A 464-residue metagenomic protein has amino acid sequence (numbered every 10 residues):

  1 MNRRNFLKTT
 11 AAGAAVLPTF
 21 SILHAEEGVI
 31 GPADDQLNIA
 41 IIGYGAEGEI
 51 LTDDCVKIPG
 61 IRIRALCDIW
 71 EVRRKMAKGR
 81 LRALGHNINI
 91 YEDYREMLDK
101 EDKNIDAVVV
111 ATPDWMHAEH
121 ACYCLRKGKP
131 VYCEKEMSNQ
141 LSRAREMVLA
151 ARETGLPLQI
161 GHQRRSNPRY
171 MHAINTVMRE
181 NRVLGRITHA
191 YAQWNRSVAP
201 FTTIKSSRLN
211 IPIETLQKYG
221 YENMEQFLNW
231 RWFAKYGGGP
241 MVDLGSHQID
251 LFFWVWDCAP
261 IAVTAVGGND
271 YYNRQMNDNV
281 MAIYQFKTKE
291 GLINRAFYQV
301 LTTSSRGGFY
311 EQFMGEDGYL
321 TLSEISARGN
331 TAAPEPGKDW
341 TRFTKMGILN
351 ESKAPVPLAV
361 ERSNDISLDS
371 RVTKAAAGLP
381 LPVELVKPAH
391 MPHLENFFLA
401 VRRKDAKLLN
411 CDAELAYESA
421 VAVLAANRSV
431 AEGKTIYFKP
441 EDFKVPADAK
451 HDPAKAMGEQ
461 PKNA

Functional and structural regions predicted by a protein language model:
M1-A14: N-terminal secretory signal peptides and thylakoid transit peptides that target proteins across membranes
T10-G13, I50, M224, L244-W254 (+3 more regions): C-terminal helical cap and adjacent loop that interface with cofactors, partners, or active-site loops
G13-L84, N167, F252: N-terminal Rossmann-like dinucleotide-binding module
G43, E47, E153-Q159, R164-R274 (+2 more regions): Predominantly a Rossmann-like dinucleotide-binding segment in NAD(P)-dependent oxidoreductases
I88-D106, V110: A structured beta-alpha segment of the ubiquitous adenosine-cofactor-binding alpha/beta core
P113-D114, A118-S166: Beta-strand-loop-alpha-helix segment that lines the small-molecule cofactor/substrate pocket of alpha/beta enzymes
Y284-K289, G315: Active-site beta-strand termini and strand-to-loop segments that position acidic
